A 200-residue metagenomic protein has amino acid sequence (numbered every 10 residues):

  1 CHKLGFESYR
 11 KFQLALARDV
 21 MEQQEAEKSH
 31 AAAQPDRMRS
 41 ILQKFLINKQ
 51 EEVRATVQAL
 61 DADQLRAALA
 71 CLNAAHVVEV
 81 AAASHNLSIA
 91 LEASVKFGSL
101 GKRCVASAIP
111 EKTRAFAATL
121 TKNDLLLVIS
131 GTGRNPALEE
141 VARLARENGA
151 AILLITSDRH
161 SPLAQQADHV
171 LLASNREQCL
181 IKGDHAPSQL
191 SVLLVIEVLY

Functional and structural regions predicted by a protein language model:
C1-Q64: HTH-adjacent hinge/linker in prokaryotic transcriptional regulators
C1-Y9, E25, A62-A67, E79-A81 (+2 more regions): Broad hydrophobic/π-residue packing in well-ordered secondary structure
E7, K44, N48, L60-D63 (+5 more regions): Conserved active-site and cofactor/substrate-binding residues in soluble primary-metabolism enzymes
N73-L194, Y200: Glycine-rich phosphate-binding loops that contact phosphosugars or nucleotide phosphates
